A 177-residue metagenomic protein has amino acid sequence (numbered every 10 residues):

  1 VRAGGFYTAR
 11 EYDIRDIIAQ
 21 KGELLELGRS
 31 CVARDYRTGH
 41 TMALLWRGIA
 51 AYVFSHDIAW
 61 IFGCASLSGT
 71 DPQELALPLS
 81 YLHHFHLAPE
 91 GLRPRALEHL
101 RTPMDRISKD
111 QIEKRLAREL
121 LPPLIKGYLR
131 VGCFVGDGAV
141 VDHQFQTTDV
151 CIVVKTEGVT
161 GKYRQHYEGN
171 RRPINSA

Functional and structural regions predicted by a protein language model:
V1-F134, A139-I152, V159: Acyl-donor binding region in acyl/amide transferases
C151-A177: Long, continuous compositionally biased terminal/linker segments
